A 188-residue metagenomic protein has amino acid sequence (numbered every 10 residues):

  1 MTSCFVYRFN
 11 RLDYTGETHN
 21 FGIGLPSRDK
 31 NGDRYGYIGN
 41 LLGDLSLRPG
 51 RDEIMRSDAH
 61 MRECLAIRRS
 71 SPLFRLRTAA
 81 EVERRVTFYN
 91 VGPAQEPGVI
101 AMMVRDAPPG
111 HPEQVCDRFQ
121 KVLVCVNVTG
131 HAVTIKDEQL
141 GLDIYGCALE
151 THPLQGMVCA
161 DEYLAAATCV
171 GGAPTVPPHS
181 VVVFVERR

Functional and structural regions predicted by a protein language model:
M1-L123, V128-K136, L142-D143: Loop/helix patches that line or flank the sugar-binding groove of alpha-linked glycan CAZymes
T15, N31, S46, H152 (+2 more regions): Intrinsically disordered, low-complexity regions of eukaryotic proteins
L76, E113-V115, H152-Y163: Acidic Ser/Thr/Pro-rich low-complexity disordered segments that often serve as glycosylated linkers/stalks around
L123-V126, A148, V183-V185: Conserved active-site loop/cleft motifs that coordinate metal ions or position small ligands
Q139-C159: Solvent-exposed beta-hairpin/edge-strand motifs
L164-R188: C-terminal beta-strand-rich structural cap/linker in extracellular carbohydrate-active enzymes
